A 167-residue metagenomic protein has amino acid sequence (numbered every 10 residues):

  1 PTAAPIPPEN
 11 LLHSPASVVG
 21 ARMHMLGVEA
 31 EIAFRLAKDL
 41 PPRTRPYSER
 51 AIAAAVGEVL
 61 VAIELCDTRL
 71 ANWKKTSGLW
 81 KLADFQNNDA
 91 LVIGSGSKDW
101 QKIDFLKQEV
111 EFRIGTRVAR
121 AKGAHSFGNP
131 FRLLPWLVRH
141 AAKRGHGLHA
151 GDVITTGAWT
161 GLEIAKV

Functional and structural regions predicted by a protein language model:
P1-N129, K143: Catalytic-core "active-site belt" of small-molecule-metabolizing enzymes, emphasizing His/Asp/Glu-rich regions
L133-K166: A conserved acidic, glycine/proline-rich C-terminal tail/linker
